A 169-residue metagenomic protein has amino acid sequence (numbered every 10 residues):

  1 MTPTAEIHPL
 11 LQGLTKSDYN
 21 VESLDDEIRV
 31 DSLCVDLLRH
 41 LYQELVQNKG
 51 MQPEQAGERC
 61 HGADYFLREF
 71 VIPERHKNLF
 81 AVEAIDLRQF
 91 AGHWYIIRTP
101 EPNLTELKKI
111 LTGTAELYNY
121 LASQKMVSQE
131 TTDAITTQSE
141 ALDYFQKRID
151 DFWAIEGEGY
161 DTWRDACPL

Functional and structural regions predicted by a protein language model:
M1-T4, H8: Preference for solvent-exposed, low-hydrophobicity sequence contexts
G13-P73: N-terminal "first-domain core" detector
T15-D18, E22-R29, I149-L169: Eukaryotic low-complexity, intrinsically disordered regulatory segments enriched in serine, proline and acidic residues
V46-E54, I72-K77, E156-L169: Eukaryotic Ca2+-signaling machinery
K49-S123: Non-catalytic DNA-binding core/recognition domains of DNA-processing enzymes
P100-K109, Y144-T162: Charged/polar, low-hydrophobicity segments characteristic of intrinsically disordered regions and flexible loops
Y120, E140-I149, A166-C167: Eukaryote-specific, cytoplasm-facing alpha-helical/coiled-coil scaffolding segments in long proteins
S123-F145: Short, charged hinge/linker segments at domain and secondary-structure junctions
